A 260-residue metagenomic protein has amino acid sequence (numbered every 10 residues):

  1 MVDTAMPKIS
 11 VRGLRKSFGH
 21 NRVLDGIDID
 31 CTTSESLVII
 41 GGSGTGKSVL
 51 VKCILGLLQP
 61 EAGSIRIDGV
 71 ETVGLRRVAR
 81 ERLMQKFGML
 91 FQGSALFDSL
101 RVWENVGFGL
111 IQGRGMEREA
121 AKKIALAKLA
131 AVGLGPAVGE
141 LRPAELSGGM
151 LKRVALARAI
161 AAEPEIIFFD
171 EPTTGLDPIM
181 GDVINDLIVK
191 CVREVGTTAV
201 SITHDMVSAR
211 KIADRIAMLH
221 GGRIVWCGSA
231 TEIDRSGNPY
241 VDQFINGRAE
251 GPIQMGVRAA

Functional and structural regions predicted by a protein language model:
L55: Helix-to-loop junction immediately C-terminal to a conserved catalytic motif
V70-E71, E119-A137: Conserved ABC ATPase "signature" region
S99-F108: Short coil-to-helix segment of the ABC ATPase nucleotide-binding domain corresponding to the Q-loop/switch region
R142-L146, M150: Conserved ABC ATPase signature
E163: Conserved catalytic motifs of ABC-family nucleotide-binding domains
I167-D170: Catalytic Walker B motif of ABC-type/P-loop ATPase nucleotide-binding domains
